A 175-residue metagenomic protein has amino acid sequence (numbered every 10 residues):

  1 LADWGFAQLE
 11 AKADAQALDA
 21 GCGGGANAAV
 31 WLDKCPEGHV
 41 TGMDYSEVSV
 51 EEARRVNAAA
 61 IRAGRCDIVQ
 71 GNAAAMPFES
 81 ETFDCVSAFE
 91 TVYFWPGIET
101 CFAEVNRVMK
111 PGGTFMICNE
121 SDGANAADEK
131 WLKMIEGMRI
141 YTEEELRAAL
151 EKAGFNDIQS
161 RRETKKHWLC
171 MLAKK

Functional and structural regions predicted by a protein language model:
L1-A13, V30: Conserved alpha-helix/loop element of class I SAM-dependent methyltransferases that forms part of the SAM/SAH-binding
L9-A11, K34-C35, M109: A generic alpha-to-beta junction signature in SAM-dependent methyltransferases
Q16, G113-T114: Short glycine-centered segments of the SAM/dcSAM-binding site in methyltransferase folds
Q16-A75: Class I SAM-dependent methyltransferase SAM/SAH-binding core
A74-C85: A short acidic, Gly/Pro-enriched loop at the edge of an enzyme's catalytic core that lines a small-molecule cofactor
C85-I98: A short SAM/SAH-binding and catalytic strip from SAM-dependent methyltransferases
E99-P111: A short glycine-rich, Lys/Arg-flanked "PGG" loop and its adjoining helix->strand segment in the class I
T114-M171: C-terminal alpha-helical "lid/dimerization" subdomain adjacent to the S-adenosyl-L-methionine
